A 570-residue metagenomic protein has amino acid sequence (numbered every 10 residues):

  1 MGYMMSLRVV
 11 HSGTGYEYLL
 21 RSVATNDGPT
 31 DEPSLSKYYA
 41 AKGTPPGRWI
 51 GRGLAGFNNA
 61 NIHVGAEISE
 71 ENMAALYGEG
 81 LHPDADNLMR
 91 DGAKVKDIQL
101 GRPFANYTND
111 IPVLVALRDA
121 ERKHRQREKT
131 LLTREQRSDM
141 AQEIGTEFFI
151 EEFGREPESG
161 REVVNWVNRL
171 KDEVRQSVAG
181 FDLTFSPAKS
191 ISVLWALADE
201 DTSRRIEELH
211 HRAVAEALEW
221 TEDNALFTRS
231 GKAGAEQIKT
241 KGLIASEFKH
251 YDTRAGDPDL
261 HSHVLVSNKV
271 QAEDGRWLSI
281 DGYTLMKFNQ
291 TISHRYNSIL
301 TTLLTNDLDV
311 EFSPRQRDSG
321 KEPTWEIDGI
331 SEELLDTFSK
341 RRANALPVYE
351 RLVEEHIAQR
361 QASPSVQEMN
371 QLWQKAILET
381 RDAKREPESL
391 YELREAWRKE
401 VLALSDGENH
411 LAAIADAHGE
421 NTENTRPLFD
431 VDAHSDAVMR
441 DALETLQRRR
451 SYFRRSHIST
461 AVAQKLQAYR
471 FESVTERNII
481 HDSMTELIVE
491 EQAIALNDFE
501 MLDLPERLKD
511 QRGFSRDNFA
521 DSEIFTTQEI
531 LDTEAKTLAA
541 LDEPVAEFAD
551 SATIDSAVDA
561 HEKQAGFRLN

Functional and structural regions predicted by a protein language model:
M1-Q447, R454-A463, A495-P505: Intrinsically disordered, flexible peripheral segments
N72, D441, I479-M484, D532-K536 (+1 more regions): Exposed alpha-helical structural elements
F185, S246, D259, H263 (+3 more regions): Hydrophobic/basic alpha-helical segments enriched in Actinobacteria
A235-Q237, T460-R512: Charge-enriched amphipathic alpha-helical scaffolds
F312-Q316, R470-H481, A549-A552: Short, surface-exposed acidic
K321-E326, S483-Q492, A560-F567: Short, mixed-charge aromatic SLiMs
F429-F471, D517-A535, E543-E547: Extended, charged alpha-helical coiled-coil/arm scaffolds that mediate oligomerization and mechanical coupling in large
D498-N570: Pre-P-loop entry segment of helicase/translocase ATPase cores
